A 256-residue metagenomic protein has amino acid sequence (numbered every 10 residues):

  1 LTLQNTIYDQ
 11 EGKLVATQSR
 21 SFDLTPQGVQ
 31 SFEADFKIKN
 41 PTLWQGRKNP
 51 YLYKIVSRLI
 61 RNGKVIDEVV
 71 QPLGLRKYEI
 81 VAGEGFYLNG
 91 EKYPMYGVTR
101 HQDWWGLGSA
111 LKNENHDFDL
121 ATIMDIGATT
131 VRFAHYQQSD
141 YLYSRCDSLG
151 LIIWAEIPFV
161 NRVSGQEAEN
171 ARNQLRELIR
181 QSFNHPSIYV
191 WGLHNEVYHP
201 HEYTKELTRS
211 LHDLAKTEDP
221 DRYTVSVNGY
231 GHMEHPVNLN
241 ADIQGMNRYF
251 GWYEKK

Functional and structural regions predicted by a protein language model:
L1-Q137, Y143-I153, Q174-E177, Y189-V190 (+3 more regions): Secreted/periplasmic carbohydrate-active enzymes, especially glycoside hydrolases
Y87-L88, M124, S182-H185, V237-L239: Extracellular/periplasmic catalytic domains that process cell-envelope and extracellular macromolecules
R100, Y136-Q138, P158-V160, H194-E196 (+2 more regions): Active-site beta-loop-alpha junctions enriched in small/polar residues
W105-L107, V160-S164, V197-P200, H232-E234: Short, small-residue-enriched loops and turns at beta-alpha junctions that line or gate enzyme active sites
K112, D140, F159-G165: Short glycine/proline-centered loop/turn elements that form peptide/ligand docking sites
V163-E169, G192-E218: Active-site cleft segment of glycoside hydrolase catalytic domains centered on the general acid/base Glu
Q174-E202, Y230-M233: Active-site groove signature of glycoside hydrolases
E206-K256: Extracellular glycoside hydrolase catalytic/binding regions
